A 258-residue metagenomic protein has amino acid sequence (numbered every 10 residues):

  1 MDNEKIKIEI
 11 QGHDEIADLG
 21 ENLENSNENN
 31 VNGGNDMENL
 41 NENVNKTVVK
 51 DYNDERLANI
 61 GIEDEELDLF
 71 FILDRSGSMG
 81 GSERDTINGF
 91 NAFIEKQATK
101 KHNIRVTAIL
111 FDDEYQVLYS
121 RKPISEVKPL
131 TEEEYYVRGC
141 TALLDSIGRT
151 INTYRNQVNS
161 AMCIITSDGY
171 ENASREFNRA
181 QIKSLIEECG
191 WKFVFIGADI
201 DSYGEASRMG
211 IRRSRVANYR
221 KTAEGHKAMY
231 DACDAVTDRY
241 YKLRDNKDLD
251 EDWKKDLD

Functional and structural regions predicted by a protein language model:
D2-D258: Acidic, low-complexity intrinsically disordered regions
